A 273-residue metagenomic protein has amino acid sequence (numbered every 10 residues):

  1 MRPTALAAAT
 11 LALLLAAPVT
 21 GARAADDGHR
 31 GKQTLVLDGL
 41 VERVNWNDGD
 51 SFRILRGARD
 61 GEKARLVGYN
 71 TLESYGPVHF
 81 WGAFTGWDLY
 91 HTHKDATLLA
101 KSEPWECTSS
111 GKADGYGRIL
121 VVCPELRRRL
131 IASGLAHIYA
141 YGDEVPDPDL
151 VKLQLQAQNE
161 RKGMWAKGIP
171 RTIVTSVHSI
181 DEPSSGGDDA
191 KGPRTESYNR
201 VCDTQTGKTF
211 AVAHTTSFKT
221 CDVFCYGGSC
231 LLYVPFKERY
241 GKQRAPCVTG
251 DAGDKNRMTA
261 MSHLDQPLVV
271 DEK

Functional and structural regions predicted by a protein language model:
M1, V19-A22: Compositionally biased, intrinsically disordered low-complexity segments
M1-A8: Bacterial N-terminal signal peptides that target proteins for export
A8-A17: Bacterial N-terminal signal peptides
G21-K273: Small beta-barrel nucleic-acid-binding modules, primarily SNase/OB-fold domains and secondarily Tudor-like barrels
